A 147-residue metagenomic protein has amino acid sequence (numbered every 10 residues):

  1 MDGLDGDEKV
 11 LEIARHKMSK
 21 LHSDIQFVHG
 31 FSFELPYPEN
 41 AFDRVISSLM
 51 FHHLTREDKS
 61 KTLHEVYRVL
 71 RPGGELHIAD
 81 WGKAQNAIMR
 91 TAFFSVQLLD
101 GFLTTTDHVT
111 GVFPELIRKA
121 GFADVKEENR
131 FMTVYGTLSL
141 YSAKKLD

Functional and structural regions predicted by a protein language model:
M1-E34: Class I SAM-dependent methyltransferase SAM/SAH-binding core
H22-D24, G73, F122-D124: A generic structural signal for alpha->beta connector loops
F33-V45: A short acidic, Gly/Pro-enriched loop at the edge of an enzyme's catalytic core that lines a small-molecule cofactor
R44-E57: A short SAM/SAH-binding and catalytic strip from SAM-dependent methyltransferases
S60-P72: A short glycine-rich, Lys/Arg-flanked "PGG" loop and its adjoining helix->strand segment in the class I
H77-A120, D124-S139: C-terminal alpha-helical "lid/dimerization" subdomain adjacent to the S-adenosyl-L-methionine
L140-D147: C-terminal lobe and adjacent flexible extensions of AdoMet/dcAdoMet transferase-like proteins
